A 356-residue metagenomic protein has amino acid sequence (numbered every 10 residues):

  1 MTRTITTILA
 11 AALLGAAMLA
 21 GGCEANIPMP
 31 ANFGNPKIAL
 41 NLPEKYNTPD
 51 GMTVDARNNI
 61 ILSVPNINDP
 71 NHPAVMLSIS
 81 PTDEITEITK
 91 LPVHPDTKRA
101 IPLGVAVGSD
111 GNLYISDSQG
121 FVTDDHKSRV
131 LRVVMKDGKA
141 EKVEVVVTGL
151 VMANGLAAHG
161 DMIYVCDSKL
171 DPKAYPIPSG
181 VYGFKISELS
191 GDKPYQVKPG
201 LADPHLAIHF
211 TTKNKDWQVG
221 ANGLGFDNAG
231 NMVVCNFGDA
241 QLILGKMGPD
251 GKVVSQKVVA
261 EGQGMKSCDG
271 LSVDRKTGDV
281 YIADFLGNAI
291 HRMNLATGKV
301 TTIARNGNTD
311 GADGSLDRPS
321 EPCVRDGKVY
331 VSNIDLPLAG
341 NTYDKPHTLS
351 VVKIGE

Functional and structural regions predicted by a protein language model:
I27-Y46: A short helix->beta-strand "capping" segment at the edge of beta-propeller domains
K37-L40, T86-P92, E141-T148, D192-H209 (+2 more regions): Beta-propeller fold detector
K45-R57, S63, H72-P73, V93-L113 (+4 more regions): Beta-rich, blade/repeat-based domains predominating in secreted/periplasmic proteins but also intracellular
S63-P65, D117-S118, D167-K169, N236 (+2 more regions): Recurrent small/Gly-Pro-centered beta-turn motifs in extracellular repeat architectures
N68-P73, F121-S128, P172-S179, F237-D239 (+2 more regions): Short, solvent-exposed loop/turn segments at conserved positions within beta-propeller repeat blades
A74-L77, R129-L131, S179-Y182, Q241-I243 (+2 more regions): A short loop-to-beta-strand structural motif that recurs across blades of beta-propeller domains
I79-E84, V134-K139, K185-L189, K246-G251 (+2 more regions): Short loop/turn segments that connect beta-strands within beta-propeller blades
E321-E356: Blade-level signature of beta-propeller repeat domains, shared across WD40, Kelch, NHL, RCC1 and BNR/Asp-box propellers
